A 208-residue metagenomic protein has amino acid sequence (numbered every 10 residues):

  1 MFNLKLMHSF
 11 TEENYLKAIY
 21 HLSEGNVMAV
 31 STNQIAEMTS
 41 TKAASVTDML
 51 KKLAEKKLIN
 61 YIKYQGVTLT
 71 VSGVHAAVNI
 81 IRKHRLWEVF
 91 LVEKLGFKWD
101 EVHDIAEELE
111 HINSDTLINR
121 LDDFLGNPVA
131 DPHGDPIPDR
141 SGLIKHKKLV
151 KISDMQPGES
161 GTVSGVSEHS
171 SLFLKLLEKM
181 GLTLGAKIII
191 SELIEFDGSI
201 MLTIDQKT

Functional and structural regions predicted by a protein language model:
M1-M7: Short, Lys/Arg-enriched N-terminal segment that forms or immediately precedes the first helix of a structured domain
S9-T41: N-terminal helix-turn-helix DNA-binding core of bacterial DNA-binding proteins
T47-K51: Short, hydrophobic-biased segments on the C-terminal half of alpha helices that form "recognition helices"
A54-K63: A short, conserved structural fragment
Q65-H84: Basic, amphipathic "hinge/linker" alpha-helix immediately C-terminal to the N-terminal HTH DNA-binding motif
K83-K98, D104-N113: All-alpha effector-binding/dimerization core of bacterial HTH-type transcriptional repressors
E110-T208: Mid-protein regulatory/catalytic core that forms ligand/cofactor-binding pockets and protein-protein interaction
